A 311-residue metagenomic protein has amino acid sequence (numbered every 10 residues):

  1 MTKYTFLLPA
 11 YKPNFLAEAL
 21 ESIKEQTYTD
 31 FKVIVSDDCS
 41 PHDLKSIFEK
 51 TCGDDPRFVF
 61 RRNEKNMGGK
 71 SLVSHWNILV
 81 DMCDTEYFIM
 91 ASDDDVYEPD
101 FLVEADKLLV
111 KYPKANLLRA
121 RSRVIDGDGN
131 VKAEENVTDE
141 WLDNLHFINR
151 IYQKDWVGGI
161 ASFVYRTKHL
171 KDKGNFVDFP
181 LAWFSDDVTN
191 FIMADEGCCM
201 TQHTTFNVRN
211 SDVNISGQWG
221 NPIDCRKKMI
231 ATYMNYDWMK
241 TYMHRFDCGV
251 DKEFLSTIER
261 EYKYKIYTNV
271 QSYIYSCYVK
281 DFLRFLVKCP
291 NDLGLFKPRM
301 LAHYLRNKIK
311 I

Functional and structural regions predicted by a protein language model:
F6-P9, L142-P222: Conserved nucleotide-sugar donor-binding catalytic segment
K12-E25: Short, well-formed alpha-helical segments that are part of the catalytic scaffolds of diverse glycosyltransferases
K24-E64: Acidic donor-binding segment of Leloir-type glycosyltransferases
E64-C83: Glycine-rich, basic loop-to-helix element that forms the pyrophosphate-binding segment of sugar-nucleotide handling
F88: Short aromatic/hydrophobic "clamp" motif used to bind/position activated sugar donors
D100-E134: Conserved donor NDP-sugar-binding/catalytic core segment of glycosyltransferases
L142-L145, A182, T204-D212, G217-D251 (+1 more regions): Catalytic core of nucleotide-sugar-dependent glycosyltransferases
R260-I311: Membrane-interface aromatic/basic loop that binds lipid-linked glycans or pyrophosphate carriers, typified by
